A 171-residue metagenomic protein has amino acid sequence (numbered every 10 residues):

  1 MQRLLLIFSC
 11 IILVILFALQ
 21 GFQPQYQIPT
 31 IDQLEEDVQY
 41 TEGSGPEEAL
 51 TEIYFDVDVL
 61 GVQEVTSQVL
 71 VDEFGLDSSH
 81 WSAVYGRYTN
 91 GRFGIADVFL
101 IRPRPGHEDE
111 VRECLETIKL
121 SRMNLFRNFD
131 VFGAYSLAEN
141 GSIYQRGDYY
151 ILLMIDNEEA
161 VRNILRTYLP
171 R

Functional and structural regions predicted by a protein language model:
R3-R171: Soluble, non-membrane globular domain cores that form compact, hydrophobic packing and curved binding surfaces
